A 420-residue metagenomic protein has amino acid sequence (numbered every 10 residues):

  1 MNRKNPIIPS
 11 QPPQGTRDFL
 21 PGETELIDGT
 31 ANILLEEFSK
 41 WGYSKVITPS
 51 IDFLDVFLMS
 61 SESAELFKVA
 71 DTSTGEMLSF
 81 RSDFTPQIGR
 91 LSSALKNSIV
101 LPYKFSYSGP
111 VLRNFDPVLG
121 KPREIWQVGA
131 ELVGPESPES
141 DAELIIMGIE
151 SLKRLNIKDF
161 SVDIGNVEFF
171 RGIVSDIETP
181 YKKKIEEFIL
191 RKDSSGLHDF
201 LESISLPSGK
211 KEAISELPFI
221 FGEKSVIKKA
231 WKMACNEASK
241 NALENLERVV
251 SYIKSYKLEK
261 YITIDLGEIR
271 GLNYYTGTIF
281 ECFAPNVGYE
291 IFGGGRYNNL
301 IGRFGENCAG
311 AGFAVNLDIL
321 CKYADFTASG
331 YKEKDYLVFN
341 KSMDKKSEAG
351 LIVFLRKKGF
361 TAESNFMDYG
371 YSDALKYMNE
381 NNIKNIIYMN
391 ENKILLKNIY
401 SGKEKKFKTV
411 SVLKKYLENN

Functional and structural regions predicted by a protein language model:
M1-P86, A94, A142, K158 (+1 more regions): TRNA-binding/sensing appendages of the translation machinery
N2, E23-K40, D52-F53, T85-N97 (+2 more regions): Positively charged, Gly/Ser-enriched RNA/tRNA-binding surfaces
L66-S73, T179-D199, L206, L258: Acidic, His- and aromatic-enriched active-site or binding-groove loops in soluble protein domains that engage sugars
L101: Phosphate-handling architecture centered on phosphoinositide signaling
E124-V128, I164-G172: Short, conserved phosphate-binding/catalytic loop or strand-edge motifs used in phosphoryl-/nucleotidyl-transfer
L155-D159, V167-R171, S195: Extended alpha-helical scaffolds
S161-G165, V338-F339: Short internal beta-strands
